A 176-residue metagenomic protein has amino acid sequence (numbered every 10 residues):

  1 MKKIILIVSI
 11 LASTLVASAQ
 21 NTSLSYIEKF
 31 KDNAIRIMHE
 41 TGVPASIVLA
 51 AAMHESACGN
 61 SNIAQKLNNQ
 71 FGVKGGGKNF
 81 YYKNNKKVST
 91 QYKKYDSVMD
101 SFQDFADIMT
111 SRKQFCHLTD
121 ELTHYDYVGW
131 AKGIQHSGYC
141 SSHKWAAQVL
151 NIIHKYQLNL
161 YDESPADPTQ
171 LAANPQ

Functional and structural regions predicted by a protein language model:
I4-T14: Sec-dependent N-terminal signal peptides
V16-Q176: Catalytic cores of secreted/periplasmic lytic hydrolases that degrade extracellular macromolecules
